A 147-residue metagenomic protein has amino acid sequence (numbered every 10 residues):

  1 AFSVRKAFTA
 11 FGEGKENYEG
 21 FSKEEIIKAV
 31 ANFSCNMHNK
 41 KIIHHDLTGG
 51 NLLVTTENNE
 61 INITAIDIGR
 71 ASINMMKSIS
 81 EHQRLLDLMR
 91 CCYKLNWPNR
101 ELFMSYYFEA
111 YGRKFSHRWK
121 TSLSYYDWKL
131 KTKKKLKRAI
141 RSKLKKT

Functional and structural regions predicted by a protein language model:
A1-E24: Conserved structural core of kinase catalytic domains
N39-G49: Catalytic-loop of the protein kinase fold
N51-A65: Conserved protein kinase catalytic/activation segment
I61-L144: C-lobe/activation-segment region of protein kinase-like
